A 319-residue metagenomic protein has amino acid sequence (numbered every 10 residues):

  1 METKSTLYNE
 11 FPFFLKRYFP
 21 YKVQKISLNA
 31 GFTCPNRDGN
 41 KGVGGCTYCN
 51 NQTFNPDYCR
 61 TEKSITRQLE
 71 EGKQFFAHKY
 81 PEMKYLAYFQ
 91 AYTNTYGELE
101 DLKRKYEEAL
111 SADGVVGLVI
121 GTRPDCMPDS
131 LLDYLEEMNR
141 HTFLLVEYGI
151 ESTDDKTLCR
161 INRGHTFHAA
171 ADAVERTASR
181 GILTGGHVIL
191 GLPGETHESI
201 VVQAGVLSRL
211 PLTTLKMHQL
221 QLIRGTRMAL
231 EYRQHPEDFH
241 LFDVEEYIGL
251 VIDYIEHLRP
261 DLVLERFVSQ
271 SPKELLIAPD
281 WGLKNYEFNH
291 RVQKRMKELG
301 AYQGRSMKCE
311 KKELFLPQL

Functional and structural regions predicted by a protein language model:
M1-L86: N-terminal [4Fe-4S]-dependent radical SAM core
E2-L15, F19-Q24, T214, L222-L319: Auxiliary Fe-S-binding modules of radical SAM enzymes
Q24-L28, Y85-A87, L118-I120, L144-Y148 (+3 more regions): Hydrophobic faces of well-ordered beta-strands that scaffold small-molecule active sites in alpha/beta enzyme cores
C46, E108-V115, V202-M217, F288-Q303: Structural recognition of alpha->loop->beta junctions
Q52-G72, F76-L99, G114-M127, F143-A169 (+1 more regions): Core AdoMet radical
G72-F76, M127-H141, D172, V201-P211 (+1 more regions): Short amphipathic alpha-helices and their capping/turn segments at secondary-structure boundaries
F76-H78, K105-D113, D133-F143, E175-S179: Acidic (Asp/Glu)-rich catalytic clusters
H168-M228, E245-Q270: Conserved C-terminal portion of the radical SAM core fold that forms the substrate/S-adenosylmethionine-binding
